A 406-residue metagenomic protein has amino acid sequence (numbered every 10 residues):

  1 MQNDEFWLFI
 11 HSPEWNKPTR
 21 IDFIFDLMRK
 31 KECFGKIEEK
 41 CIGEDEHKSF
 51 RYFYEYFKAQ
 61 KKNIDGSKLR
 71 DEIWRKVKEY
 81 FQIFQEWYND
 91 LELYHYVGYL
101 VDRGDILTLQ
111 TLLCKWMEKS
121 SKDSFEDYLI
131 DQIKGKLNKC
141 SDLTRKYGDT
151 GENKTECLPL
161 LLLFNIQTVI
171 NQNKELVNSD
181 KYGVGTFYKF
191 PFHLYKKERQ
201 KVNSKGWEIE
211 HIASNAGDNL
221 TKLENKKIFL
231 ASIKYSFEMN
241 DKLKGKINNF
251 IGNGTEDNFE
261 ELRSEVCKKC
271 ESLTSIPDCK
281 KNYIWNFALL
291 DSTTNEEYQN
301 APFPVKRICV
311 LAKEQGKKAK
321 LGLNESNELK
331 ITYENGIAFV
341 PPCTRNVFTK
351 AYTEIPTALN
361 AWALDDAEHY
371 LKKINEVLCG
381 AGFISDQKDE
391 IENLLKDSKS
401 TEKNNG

Functional and structural regions predicted by a protein language model:
M1-G406: Flexible coil/loop and intrinsically disordered segments
